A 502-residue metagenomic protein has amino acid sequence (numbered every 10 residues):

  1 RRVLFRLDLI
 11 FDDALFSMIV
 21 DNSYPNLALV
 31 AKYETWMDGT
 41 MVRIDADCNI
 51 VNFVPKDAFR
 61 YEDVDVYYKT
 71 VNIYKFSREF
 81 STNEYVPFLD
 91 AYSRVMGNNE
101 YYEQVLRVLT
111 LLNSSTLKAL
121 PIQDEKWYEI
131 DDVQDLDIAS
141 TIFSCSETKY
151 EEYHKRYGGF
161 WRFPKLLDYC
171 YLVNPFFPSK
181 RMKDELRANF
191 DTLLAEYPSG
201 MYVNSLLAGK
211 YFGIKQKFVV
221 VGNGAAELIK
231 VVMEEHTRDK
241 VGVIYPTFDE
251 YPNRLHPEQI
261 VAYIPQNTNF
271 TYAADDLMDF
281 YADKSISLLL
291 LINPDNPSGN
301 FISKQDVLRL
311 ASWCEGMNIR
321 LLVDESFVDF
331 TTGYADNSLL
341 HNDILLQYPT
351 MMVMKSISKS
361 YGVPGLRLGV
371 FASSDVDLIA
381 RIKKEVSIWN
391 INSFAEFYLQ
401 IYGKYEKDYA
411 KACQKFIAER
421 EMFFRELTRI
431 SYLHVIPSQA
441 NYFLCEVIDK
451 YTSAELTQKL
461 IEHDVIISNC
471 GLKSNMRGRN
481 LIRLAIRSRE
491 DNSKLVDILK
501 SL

Functional and structural regions predicted by a protein language model:
F11-M96: Conserved core of the sugar-phosphate nucleotidyltransferase
M18-N22, Y272-K284, P297-S360: Active-site pre-lysine segment of PLP-dependent enzymes
T141-E196, K284: N-terminal "arm"/small-domain region of PLP-dependent enzymes with the aminotransferase-like
P178, E462-H463, N475-L502: PLP-dependent enzyme catalytic core of the Aspartate aminotransferase-like
S179, T350-I436: PLP-dependent aminotransferase class I/II
Y197-P198, G209-V231: Short loop-beta-helix segment that forms the pyridoxal 5′-phosphate
E234-L291: PLP-dependent aminotransferase-like
I417, I430-H463, I486: Conserved PLP-binding catalytic core of the aspartate aminotransferase-like
